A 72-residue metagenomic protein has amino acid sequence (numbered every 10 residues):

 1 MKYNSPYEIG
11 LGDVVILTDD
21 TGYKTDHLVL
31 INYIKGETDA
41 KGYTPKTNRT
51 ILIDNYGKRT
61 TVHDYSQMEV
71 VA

Functional and structural regions predicted by a protein language model:
M1-V14: Mixed-charge, Lys/Arg-rich low-complexity intrinsically disordered regions
K2, H27-I31, T60-S66: Short amphipathic beta-strand/extended segments with alternating polar/hydrophobic composition
E8, D20-G22: Short polar/acidic secondary-structure junctions
I9-L11, T44-N48: A short, compositionally biased
G22-D39: Short beta-strand-centered aromatic/proline hotspots
E37-K41, E69-A72: Short, surface-exposed linear segments at secondary-structure transitions and domain or protein termini
K46-A72: Intrinsically disordered, low-complexity, charged/polar segments
